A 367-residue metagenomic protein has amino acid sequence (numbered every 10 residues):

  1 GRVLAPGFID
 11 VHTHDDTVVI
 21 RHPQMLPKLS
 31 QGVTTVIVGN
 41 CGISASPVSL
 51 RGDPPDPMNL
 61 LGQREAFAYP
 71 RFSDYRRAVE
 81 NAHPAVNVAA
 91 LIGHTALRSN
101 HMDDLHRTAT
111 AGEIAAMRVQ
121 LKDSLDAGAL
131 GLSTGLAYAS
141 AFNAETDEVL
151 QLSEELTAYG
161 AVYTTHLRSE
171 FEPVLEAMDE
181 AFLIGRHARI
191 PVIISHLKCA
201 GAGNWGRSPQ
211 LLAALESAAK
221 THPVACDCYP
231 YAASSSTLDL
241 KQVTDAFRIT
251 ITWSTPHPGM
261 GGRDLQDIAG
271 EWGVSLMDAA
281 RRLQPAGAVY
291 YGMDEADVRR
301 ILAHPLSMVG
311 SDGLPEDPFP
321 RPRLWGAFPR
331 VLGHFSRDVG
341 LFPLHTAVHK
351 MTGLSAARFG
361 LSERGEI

Functional and structural regions predicted by a protein language model:
G1, H12, G32, V88 (+7 more regions): Divalent metal-coordination and catalytic microenvironments
G1-G39: Replace "His-x-His-based motif
D10-V19, H101-A115, Y138-A144: Active-site mouth loops of central-metabolism enzymes
V18-I20, A141-A144, S169-L175, G201-G206: Acidic-and-aromatic substrate-binding clefts and catalytic sites of carbohydrate-active enzymes
P27-E65, A85-N100, L125-S140, T157-S169 (+3 more regions): Divalent metal-dependent hydrolysis catalytic cores, especially in the metallo-beta-lactamase
P47-A68, S73-R76, T95-G112, G185-V192 (+3 more regions): Polyanionic/metal-chelating signatures
A116-A129, E145-A158, V174-H187: Structured alpha-helical segments in the cores of large, soluble enzyme domains
D264-R299, P329-I367: C-terminal helical cap
